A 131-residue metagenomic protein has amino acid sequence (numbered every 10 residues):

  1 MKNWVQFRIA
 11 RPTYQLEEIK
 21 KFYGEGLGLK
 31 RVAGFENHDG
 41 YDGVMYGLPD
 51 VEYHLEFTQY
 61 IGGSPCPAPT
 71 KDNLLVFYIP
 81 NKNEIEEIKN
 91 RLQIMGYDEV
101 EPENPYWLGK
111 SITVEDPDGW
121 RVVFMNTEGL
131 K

Functional and structural regions predicted by a protein language model:
M1-K2, V32-G34, M45, K89-K131: Vicinal oxygen chelate
M1-K20, D72-F77, G129-K131: N-terminal beta-strand motif that seeds the catalytic metal site of vicinal oxygen chelate
N3, G40, K71, L108: Exposed loop/turn and edge beta-strand positions of beta-sandwich/beta-sheet ligand-binding modules
R11-E52: Core segments of cupin and vicinal oxygen chelate
D50-L55, D118-V122: Short, charged/polar, Gly/Pro-enriched secondary-structure boundary elements
T58-G62, T127-G129: Acetyl-CoA-dependent GNAT
S64-C66: Short, charge-rich, low-complexity interaction segments located in flexible loops at or near secondary-structure
K82-I88: Short, conserved charged micro-motifs
